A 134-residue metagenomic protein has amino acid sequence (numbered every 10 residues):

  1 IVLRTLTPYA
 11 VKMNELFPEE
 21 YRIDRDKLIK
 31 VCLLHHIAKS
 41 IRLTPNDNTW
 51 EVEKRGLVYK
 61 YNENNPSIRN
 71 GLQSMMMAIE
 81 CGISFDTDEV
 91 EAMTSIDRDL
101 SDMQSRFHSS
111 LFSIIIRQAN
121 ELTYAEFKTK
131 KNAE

Functional and structural regions predicted by a protein language model:
I1-T5: Basic, amphipathic N-terminal segments that precede the first structured/catalytic domain
Y9, M13-N132: Divalent metal-dependent catalytic cores for phosphoryl transfer on phosphate-bearing substrates
